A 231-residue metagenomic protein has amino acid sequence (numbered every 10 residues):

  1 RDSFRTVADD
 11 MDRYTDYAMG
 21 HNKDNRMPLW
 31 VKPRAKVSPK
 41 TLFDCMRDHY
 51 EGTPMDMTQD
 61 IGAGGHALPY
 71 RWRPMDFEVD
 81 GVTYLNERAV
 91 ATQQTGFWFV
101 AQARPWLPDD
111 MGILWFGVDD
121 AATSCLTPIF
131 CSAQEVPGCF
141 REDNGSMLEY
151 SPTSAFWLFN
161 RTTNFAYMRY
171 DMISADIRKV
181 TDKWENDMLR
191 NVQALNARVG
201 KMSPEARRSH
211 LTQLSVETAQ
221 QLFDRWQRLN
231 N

Functional and structural regions predicted by a protein language model:
R1-N231: C-terminus-biased signal that marks the final domain/tail of proteins
